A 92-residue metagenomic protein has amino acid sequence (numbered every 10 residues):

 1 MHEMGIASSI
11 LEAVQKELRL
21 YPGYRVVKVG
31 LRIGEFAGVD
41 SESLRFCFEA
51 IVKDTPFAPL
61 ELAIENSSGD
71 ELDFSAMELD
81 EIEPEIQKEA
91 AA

Functional and structural regions predicted by a protein language model:
M1-A92: Charge-rich, low-complexity N-terminal segments
